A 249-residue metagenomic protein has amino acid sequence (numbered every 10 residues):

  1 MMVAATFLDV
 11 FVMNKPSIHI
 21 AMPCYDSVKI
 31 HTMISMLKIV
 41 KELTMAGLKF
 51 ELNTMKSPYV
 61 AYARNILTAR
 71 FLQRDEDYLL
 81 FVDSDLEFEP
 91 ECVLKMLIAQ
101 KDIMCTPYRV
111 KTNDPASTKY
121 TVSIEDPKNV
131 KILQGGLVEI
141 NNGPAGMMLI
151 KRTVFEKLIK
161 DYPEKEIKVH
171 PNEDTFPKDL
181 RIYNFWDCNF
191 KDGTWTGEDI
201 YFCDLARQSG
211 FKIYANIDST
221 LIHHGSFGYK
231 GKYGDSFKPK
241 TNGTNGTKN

Functional and structural regions predicted by a protein language model:
M2-S57, Y62: N-proximal low-complexity "stem/linker" segments adjacent to membrane-targeting elements
F11-M13, Y162-N249: C-terminal catalytic/acceptor-binding lobe
T44, L97, R207: Anion (oxyanion) recognition and catalysis
K49, D85, D102, K212 (+1 more regions): Residue-level detector of anion-binding/catalytic polar loops
T54-K56, P107, I217: Residue-level recognition of beta-strand->loop/alpha-helix junctions
N65-Y78: Active-site nucleotide-sugar/metal-binding loop of Leloir-type enzymes
T68, E89-D187: Conserved catalytic core of nucleotide-sugar-dependent glycosyltransferases
E76-E87: Short beta-strand-to-loop acidic/aromatic patch adjacent to the donor-nucleotide binding site
